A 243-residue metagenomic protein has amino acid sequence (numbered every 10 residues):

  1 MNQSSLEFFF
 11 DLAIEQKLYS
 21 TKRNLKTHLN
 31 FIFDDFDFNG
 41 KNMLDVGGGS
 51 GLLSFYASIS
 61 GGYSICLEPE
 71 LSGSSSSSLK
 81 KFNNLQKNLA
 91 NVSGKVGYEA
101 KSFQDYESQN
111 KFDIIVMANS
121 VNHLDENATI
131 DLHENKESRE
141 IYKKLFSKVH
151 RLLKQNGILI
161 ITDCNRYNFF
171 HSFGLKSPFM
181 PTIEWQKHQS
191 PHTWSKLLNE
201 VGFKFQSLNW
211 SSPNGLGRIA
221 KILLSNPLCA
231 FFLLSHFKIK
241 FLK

Functional and structural regions predicted by a protein language model:
K22-G40: Conserved alpha-helix/loop element of class I SAM-dependent methyltransferases that forms part of the SAM/SAH-binding
K41-G49: Conserved class I S-adenosyl-L-methionine
L52, Y56-D105: Class I SAM-dependent methyltransferase SAM/SAH-binding core
Q104-I115: A short acidic, Gly/Pro-enriched loop at the edge of an enzyme's catalytic core that lines a small-molecule cofactor
I114-R139: A short SAM/SAH-binding and catalytic strip from SAM-dependent methyltransferases
H133-Q155: A short glycine-rich, Lys/Arg-flanked "PGG" loop and its adjoining helix->strand segment in the class I
N156-D163: Conserved beta-strand signature within the Rossmann-like core of class I S-adenosyl-L-methionine
S177-T193: Acceptor-substrate binding/catalytic loop of class I
